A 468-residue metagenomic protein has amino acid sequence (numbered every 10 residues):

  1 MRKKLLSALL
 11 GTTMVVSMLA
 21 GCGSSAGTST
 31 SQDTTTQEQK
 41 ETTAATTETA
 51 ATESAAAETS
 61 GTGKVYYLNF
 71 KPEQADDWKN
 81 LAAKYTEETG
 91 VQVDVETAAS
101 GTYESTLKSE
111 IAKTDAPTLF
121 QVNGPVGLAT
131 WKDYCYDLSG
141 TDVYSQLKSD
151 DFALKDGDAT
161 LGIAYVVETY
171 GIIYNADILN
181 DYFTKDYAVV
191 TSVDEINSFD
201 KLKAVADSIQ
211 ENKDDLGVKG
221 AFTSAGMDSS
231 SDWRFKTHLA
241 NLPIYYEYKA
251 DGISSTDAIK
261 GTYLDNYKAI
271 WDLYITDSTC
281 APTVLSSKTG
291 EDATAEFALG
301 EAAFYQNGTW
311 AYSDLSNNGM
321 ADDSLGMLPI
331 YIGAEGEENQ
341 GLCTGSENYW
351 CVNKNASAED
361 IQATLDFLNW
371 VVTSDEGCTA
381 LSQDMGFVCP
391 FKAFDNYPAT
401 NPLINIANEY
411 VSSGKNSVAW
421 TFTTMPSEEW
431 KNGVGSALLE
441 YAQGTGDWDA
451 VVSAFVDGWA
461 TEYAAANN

Functional and structural regions predicted by a protein language model:
S7, C22-G127, G140-V143, K185 (+9 more regions): Conserved N-terminal structural module of periplasmic/extracytoplasmic solute-binding proteins
S17-G21: C-terminal motif of bacterial Sec signal peptides marking the signal peptidase cleavage site
A50-T59, N123-N180, R234, S324-I330: Hinge/lid segment of periplasmic solute-binding proteins
E88, N318-M385: Extracytoplasmic/periplasmic substrate-recognition and gating elements
S139-D150, T191-E195, G226, I244-A269 (+5 more regions): Short, solvent-exposed loop/beta-turn-alpha elements that line the ligand-binding surface or hinge of extracytoplasmic
A159-Y165, Y170, D200-T256, A302: Extracytoplasmic/periplasmic solute-binding protein
A206-D207, D251-S287: Glycine-centered hinge/linker elements that transmit conformational signals in sensory and ligand-binding systems
D375-E376, P390-A399, V411-N468: Conserved C-terminal helix/tail region of periplasmic/extracytoplasmic solute-binding proteins
